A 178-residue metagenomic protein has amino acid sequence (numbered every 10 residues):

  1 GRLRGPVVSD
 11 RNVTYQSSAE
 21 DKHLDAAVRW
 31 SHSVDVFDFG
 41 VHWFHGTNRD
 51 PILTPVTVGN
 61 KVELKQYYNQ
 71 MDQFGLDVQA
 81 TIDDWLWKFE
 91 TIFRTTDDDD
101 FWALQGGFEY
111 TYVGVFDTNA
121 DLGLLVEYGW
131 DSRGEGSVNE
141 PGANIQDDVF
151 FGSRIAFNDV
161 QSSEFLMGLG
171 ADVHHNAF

Functional and structural regions predicted by a protein language model:
G1-A27: Surface-exposed coil loops of outer-membrane beta-barrel proteins
G1-R2, I52-G59, D99-A103, E135-G142 (+1 more regions): Outer-membrane beta-barrel translocator domains and adjoining extracellular loop/strand segments of Gram-negative
K22-A26, Q70-F74, T81, D100-L104 (+3 more regions): Residues that define the transmembrane beta-barrel architecture of outer-membrane proteins
V28-H32, V41, L76-A80, F89 (+3 more regions): Residues on the lipid-exposed face of transmembrane beta-strands in outer-membrane beta-barrel proteins
S33-V36, V113-L122, N158-E164: Short loop/turn motifs that connect adjacent beta-strands in outer-membrane beta-barrel proteins
V34-V36, H45-R49, I82-D84, F93-D97 (+4 more regions): Transmembrane beta-strands of outer-membrane beta-barrel pores
D38-H42, D77, L86-K88, D121-L125 (+1 more regions): Residue-level detector of the transmembrane beta-barrel scaffold of outer-membrane proteins
G123-D148: Outer-membrane beta-barrel translocator/channel fold
